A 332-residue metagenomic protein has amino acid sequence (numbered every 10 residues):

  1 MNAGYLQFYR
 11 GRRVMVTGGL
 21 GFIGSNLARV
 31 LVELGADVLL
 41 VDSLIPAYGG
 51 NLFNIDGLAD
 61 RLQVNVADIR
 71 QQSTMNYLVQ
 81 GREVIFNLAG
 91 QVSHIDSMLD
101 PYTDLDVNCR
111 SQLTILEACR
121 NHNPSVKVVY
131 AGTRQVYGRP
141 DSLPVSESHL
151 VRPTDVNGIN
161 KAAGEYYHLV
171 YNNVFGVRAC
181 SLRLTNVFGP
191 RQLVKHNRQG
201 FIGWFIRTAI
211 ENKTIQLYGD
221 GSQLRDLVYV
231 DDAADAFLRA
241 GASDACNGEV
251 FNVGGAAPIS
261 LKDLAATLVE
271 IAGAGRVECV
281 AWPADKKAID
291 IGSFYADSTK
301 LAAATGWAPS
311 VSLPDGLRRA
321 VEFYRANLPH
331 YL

Functional and structural regions predicted by a protein language model:
M1-V187, R319, F323, N327: N-terminal Rossmann-like NAD(P)+-binding domain of SDR-like oxidoreductases, especially those catalyzing
L27, E33, A67, I210-L332: C-terminal substrate-binding subdomain of Rossmann-fold SDR/epimerase-dehydratase oxidoreductases
N51-N54, T133, D141, N197 (+4 more regions): Activation loop
T74, V84, T103, R110 (+5 more regions): Residue-level recognition of oxygen-bearing side chains
S97, S148-H149, V177-V194, W204-V228 (+2 more regions): A conserved pocket-lining segment of Rossmann-fold NAD(P)-dependent short-chain dehydrogenase/reductase
L99-D100, V156, Q192-N197, I289-G292: Short, solvent-exposed loop/turn segments at secondary-structure boundaries
V156, G164, R198, L261 (+1 more regions): Conserved donor sugar-nucleotide recognition element shared by glycan-biosynthetic enzymes
A163, Y167, Y171, F201 (+3 more regions): Hydrophobic alpha-helix immediately C-terminal to the catalytic Tyr-X-X-X-Lys motif of short-chain
